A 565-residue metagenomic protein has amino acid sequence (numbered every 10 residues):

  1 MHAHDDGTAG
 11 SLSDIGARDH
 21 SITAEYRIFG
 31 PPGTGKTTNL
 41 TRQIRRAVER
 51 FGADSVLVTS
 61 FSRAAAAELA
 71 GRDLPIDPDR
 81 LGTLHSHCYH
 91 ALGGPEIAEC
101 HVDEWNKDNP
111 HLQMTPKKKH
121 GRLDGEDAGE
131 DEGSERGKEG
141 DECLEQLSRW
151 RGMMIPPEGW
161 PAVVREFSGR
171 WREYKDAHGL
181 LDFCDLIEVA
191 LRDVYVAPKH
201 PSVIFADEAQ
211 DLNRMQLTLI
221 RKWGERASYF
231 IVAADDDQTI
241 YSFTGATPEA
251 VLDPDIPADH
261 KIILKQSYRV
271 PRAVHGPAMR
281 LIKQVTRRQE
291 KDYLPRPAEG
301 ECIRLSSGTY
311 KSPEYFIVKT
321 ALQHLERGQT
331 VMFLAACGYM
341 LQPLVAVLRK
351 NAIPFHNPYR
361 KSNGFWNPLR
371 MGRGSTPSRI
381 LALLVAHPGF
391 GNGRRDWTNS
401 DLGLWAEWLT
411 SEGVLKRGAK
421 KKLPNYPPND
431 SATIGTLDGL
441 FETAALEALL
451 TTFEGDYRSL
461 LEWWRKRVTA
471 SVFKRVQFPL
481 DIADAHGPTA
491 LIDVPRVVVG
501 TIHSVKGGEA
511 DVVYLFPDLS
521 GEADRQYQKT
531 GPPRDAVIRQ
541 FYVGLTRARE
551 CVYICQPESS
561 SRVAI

Functional and structural regions predicted by a protein language model:
M1-I97, G500, V505-K506, V543-T546: P-loop NTPase Walker
H2-G30, T38-N39, S55, R122-F205 (+3 more regions): Accessory N-terminal region flanking or inserted into the helicase ATPase core in nucleic-acid motor proteins
I28-T34, T38, F61-A64, V203-A206 (+9 more regions): Conserved helicase motor core of SF1/SF2 NTP-dependent helicases
T34, R63, S86, R272-H275 (+2 more regions): Core RecA-like ATPase module of SF1/SF2 helicases and allied nucleic-acid translocases
S55, S60-C143, N351, N357-N363: Conserved P-loop NTPase-based nucleic-acid remodeling module centered on helicase motor cores
T83, D182-L186, A190, P495-H503: Conserved two-lobed SF2 helicase motor
E96-D176, G393-A432: ATP-hydrolysis module of ASCE/P-loop NTPase motor domains, specifically the Walker B Asp-Glu catalytic pair
G308-Q329: Conserved interdomain hinge at the start of the Helicase C-terminal
